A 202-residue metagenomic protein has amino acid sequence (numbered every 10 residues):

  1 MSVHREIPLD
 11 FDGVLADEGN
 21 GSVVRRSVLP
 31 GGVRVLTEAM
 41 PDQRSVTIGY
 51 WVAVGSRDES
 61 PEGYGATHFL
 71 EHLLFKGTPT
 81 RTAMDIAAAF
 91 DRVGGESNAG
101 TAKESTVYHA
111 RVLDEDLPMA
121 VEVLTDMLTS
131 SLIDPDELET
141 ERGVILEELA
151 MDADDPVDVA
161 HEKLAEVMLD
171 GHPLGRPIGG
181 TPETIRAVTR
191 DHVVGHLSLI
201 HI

Functional and structural regions predicted by a protein language model:
M1-L9, S22-V23, V28, A39 (+1 more regions): Charge-rich, well-structured scaffold segments of protease-associated domains
A16-G19: Short loop/turn motifs at secondary-structure junctions and domain boundaries
D42, T47-D114: M16/MPP (pitrilysin/insulinase) zinc-metallopeptidase core fold and M16-derived inactive scaffolds
